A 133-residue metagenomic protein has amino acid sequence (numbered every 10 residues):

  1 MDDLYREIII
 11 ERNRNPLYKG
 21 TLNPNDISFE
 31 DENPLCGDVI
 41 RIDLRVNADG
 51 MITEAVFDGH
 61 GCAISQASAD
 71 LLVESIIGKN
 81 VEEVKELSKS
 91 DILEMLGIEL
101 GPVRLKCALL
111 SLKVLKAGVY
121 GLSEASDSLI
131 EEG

Functional and structural regions predicted by a protein language model:
M1-N23, F29, T53-E54, K79-G133: C-terminal binding/interaction regions
N25, I42, I64-Q66, E83: Basic, gly/Ser/Thr/Pro-rich low-complexity segments located predominantly at protein N termini
N33, D38-A48: Short beta-strand elements
C36, G59-A67: Short, thiol/selenol-centered motifs that function as redox-active sites or metal-ligating centers
G50-G59: Immediate flanking context of iron-sulfur cluster ligation sites
I64-S68, C107-L110: Catalytic-loop motifs flanking and including active-site residues across diverse enzymes
S68-K79: Alpha-helical support elements that line or immediately flank enzyme active sites and cofactor-binding pockets
